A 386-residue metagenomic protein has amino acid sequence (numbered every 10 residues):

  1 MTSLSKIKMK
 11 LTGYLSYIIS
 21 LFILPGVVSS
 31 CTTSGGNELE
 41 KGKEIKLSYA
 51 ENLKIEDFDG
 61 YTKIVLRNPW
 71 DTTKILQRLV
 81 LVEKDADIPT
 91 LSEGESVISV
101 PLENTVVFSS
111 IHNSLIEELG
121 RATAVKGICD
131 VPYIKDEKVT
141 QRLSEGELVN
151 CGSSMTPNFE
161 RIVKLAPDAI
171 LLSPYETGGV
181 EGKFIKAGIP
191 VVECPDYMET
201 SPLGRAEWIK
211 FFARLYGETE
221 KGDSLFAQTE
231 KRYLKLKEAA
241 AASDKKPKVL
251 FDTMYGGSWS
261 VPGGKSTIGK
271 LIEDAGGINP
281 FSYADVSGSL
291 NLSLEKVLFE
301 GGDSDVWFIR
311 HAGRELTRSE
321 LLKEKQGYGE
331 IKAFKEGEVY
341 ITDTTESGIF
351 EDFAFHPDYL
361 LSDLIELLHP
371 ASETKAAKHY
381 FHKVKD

Functional and structural regions predicted by a protein language model:
M1-E38: Bacterial Sec-dependent N-terminal signal peptides
C31-N113, K221-L250, K335, G348 (+2 more regions): Bacterial Sec-exported substrate-binding components of ABC uptake systems
T32-T33, S109, L203-Q228, I309-D386: Structured C-terminal subdomain patch of bacterial secreted/periplasmic proteins
D71-V163, L172-P174: A short, structured surface patch at a secondary-structure boundary
E95, V100-N104, S114-L115, L148-S153 (+6 more regions): Second-shell loop/turn segments in exported
E103, H112, I128-K138, G179 (+2 more regions): Extracytoplasmic ligand-binding site segments that recognize negatively charged/polar headgroups
N158-Y175, L294-W307: Proline-aspartate-enriched helix->loop->beta-strand connector
R232, L236-E320: Flexible, glycine-rich surface segments
